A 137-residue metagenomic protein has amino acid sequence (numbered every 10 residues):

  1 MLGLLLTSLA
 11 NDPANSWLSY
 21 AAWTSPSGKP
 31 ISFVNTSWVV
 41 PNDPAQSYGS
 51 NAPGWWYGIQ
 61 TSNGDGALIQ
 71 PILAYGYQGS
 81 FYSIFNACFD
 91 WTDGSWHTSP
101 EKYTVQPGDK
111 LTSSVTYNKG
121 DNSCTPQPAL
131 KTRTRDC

Functional and structural regions predicted by a protein language model:
M1-L2: Classical eukaryotic N-terminal signal peptides for Sec-dependent ER targeting/secretion, especially the positively
L6-C137: Exposed, interaction-prone regions of secreted/extracellular proteins
